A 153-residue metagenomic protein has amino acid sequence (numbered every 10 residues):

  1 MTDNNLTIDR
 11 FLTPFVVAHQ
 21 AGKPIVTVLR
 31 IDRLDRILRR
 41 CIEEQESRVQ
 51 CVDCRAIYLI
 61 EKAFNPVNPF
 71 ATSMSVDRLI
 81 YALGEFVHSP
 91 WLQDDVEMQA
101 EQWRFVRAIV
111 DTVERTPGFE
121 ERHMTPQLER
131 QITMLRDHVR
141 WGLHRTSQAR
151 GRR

Functional and structural regions predicted by a protein language model:
M1-L92, Q99-F119, L135-R153: Charge-rich, intrinsically disordered N-terminal extensions that act as flexible nucleic-acid engagement or regulatory
E120-P126: Short, glycine/acidic-rich hinge or "gate" loops at secondary-structure transitions that mediate conformational
P126-M134: Short, highly charged C-terminal tails/helix-capping segments
